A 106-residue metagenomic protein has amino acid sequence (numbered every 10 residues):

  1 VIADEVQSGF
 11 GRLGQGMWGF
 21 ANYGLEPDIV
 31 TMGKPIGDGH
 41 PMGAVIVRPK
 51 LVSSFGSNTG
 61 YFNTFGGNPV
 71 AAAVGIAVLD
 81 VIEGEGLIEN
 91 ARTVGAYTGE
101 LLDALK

Functional and structural regions predicted by a protein language model:
V1-K106: Conserved N-terminal phosphate-binding loop of PLP-dependent enzymes in the Aspartate aminotransferase
